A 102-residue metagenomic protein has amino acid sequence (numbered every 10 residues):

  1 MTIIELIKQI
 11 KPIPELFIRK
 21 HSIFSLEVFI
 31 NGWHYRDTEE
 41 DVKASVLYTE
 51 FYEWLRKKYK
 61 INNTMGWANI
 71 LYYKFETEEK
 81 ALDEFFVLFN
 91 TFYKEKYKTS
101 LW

Functional and structural regions predicted by a protein language model:
M1, F24, V42-V46, E50 (+2 more regions): Alpha-helix boundary/N-cap detector
M1-H34: Short terminal alpha-helical segments
E5-L6, T64-W102: Amphipathic alpha-helical binding modules
P12-K20, D41, L71-E79: Short, charged/polar micro-motifs that form catalytic or ligand-binding hotspots
I13-L16, R36-D37, W54-K58: N-terminal, charged low-complexity regulatory/assembly segments
R19-I23, T38-S45, T64, K98-L101: Short, solvent-exposed secondary-structure capping/transition elements
S25-Y35, E53-W54, L88-T91: Short, hydrophobic/amphipathic alpha-helical patches that form generic packing surfaces within helical domains
E40-Y73: Short, charged early-sequence alpha-helical segments and their helix-coil boundaries
